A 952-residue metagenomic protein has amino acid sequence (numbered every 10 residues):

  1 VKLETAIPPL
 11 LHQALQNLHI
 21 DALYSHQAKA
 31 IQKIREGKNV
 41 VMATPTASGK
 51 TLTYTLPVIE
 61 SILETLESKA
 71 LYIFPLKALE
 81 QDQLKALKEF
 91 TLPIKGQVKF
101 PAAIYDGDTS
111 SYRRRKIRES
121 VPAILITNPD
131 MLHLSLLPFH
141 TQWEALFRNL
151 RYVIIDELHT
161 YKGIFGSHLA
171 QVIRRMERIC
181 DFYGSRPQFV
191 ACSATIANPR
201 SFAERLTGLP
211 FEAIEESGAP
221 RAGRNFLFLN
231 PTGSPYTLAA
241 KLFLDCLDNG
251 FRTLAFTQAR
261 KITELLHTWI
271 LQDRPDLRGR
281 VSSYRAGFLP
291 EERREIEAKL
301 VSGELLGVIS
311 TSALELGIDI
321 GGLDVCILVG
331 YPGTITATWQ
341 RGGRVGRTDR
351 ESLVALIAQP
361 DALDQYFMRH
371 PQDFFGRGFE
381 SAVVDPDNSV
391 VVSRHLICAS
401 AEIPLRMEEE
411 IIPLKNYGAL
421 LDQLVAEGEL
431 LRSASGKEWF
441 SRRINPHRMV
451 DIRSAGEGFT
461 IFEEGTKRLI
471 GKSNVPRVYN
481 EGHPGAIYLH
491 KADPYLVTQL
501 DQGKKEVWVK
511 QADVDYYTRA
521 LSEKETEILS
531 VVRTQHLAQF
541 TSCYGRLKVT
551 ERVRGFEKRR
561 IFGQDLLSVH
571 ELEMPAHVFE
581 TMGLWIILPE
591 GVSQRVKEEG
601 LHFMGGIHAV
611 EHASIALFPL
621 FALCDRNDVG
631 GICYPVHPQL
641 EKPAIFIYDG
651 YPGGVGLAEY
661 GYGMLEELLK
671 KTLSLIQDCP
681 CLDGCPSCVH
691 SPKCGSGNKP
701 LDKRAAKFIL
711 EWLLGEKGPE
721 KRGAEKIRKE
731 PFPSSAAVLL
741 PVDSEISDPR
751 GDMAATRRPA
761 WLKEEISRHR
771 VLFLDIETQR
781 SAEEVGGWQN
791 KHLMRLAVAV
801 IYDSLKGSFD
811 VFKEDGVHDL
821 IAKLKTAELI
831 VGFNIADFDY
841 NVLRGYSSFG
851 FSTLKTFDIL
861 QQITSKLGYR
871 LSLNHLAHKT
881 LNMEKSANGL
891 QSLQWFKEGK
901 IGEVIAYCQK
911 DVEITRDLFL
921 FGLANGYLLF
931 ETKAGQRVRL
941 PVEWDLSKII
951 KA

Functional and structural regions predicted by a protein language model:
V1-L18, A22-S25, K29, R35-S48 (+4 more regions): Helicase motor core with emphasis on the C-terminal RecA-like subdomain
E351-V354, P360-R377, H395-R406, Y417 (+3 more regions): Extended Lys/Arg-rich polyanion-binding regions
C679, G684-C688: Short cysteine clusters
E711-L762, A952: Acidic, low-complexity intrinsically disordered tails
A736-D752, T756, R916-A952: Acidic two-metal-ion nuclease catalytic site recognized across multiple nuclease folds, prominently DnaQ/RNase D-T
D748, D752-L829: Conserved RNase H-like, two-metal-ion catalytic cores of nucleic-acid enzymes
I801-H875: Conserved DEDDh/DEDDy metal-dependent 3′-5′ exonuclease domain
L881-L940: Acidic, Mg2+-coordinating catalytic module of metal-dependent nucleases/exonucleases that use a two-metal-ion mechanism
